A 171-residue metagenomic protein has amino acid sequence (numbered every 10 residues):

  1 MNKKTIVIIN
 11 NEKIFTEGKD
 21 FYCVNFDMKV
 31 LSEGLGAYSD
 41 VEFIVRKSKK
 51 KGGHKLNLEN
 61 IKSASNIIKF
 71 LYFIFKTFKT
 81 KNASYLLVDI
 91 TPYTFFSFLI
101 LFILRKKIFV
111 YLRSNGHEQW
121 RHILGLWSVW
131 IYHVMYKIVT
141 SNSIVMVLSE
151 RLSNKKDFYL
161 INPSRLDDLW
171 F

Functional and structural regions predicted by a protein language model:
M1-K50: N-terminal subdomain of nucleotide-sugar transferases
K4-T5, D40-E42, K107, I144 (+1 more regions): Residues at the starts of beta-strands that form the adenosine-phosphate
G36, F102, V139: Anion (oxyanion) recognition and catalysis
E42-K47, Y111-L112, L148: Short internal beta-strands
S48-Y72: A short, charged, and often flexible helix/loop element on the N-terminal side of the glycosyltransferase catalytic
Y72-K81: Short, well-structured alpha-helical segments in soluble
Y85-K106, V110-H117, E150-N154: An aromatic- and histidine-rich active-site surface loop
G125-F171: Donor nucleotide-sugar binding/catalytic pocket of nucleotide-sugar-dependent glycosyltransferases
